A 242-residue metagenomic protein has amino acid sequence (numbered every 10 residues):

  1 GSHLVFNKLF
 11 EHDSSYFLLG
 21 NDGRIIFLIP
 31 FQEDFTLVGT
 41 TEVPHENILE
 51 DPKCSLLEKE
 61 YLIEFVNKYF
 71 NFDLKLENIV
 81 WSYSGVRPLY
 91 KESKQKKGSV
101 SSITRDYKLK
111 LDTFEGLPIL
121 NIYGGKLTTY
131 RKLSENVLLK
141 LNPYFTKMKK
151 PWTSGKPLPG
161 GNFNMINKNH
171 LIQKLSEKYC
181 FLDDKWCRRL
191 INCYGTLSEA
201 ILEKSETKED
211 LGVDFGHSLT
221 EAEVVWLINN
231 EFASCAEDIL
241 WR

Functional and structural regions predicted by a protein language model:
G1-V38, V43-R242: C-terminal catalytic lobe of FAD-dependent flavoproteins
